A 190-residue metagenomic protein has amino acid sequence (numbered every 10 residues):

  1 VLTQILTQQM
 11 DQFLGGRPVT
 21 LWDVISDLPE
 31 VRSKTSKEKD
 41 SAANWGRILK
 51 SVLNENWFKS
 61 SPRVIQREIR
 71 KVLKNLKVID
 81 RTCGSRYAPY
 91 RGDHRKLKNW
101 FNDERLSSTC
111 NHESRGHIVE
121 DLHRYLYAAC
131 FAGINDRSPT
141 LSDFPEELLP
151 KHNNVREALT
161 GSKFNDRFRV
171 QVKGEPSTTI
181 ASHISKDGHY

Functional and structural regions predicted by a protein language model:
V1-D40: Flexible, glycine-/basic-rich loop-and-beta segments that form/coincide with the SAM-dependent methyltransferase
V31-T35, K39-Y190: C-terminal target-recognition/interaction regions appended to catalytic cores
